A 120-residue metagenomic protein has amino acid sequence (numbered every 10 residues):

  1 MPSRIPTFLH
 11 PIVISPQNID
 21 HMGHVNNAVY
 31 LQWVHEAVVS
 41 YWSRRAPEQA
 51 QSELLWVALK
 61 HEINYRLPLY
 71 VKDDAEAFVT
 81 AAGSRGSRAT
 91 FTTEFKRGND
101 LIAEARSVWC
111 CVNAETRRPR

Functional and structural regions predicted by a protein language model:
M1-E76, A82-R120: Terminal targeting signals and extreme-terminal segments of soluble enzymes
